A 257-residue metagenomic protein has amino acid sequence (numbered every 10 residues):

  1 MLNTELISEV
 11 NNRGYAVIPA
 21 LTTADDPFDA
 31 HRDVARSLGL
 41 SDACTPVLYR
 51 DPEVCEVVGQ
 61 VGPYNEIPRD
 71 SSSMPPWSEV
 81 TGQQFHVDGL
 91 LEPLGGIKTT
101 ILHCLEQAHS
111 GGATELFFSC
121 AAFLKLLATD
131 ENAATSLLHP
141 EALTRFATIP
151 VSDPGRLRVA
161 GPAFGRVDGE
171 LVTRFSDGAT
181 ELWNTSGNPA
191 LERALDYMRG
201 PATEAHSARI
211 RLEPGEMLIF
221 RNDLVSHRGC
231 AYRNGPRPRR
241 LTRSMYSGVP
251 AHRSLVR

Functional and structural regions predicted by a protein language model:
M1-L6, V58-I219, D223-R257: Active-site environment of non-heme Fe oxygenases that use a 2-His-1-carboxylate facial triad
M1-V58, L212, M217: N-terminal auxiliary "cap/dimerization" subdomain that precedes the catalytic jelly-roll/cupin core of mononuclear
